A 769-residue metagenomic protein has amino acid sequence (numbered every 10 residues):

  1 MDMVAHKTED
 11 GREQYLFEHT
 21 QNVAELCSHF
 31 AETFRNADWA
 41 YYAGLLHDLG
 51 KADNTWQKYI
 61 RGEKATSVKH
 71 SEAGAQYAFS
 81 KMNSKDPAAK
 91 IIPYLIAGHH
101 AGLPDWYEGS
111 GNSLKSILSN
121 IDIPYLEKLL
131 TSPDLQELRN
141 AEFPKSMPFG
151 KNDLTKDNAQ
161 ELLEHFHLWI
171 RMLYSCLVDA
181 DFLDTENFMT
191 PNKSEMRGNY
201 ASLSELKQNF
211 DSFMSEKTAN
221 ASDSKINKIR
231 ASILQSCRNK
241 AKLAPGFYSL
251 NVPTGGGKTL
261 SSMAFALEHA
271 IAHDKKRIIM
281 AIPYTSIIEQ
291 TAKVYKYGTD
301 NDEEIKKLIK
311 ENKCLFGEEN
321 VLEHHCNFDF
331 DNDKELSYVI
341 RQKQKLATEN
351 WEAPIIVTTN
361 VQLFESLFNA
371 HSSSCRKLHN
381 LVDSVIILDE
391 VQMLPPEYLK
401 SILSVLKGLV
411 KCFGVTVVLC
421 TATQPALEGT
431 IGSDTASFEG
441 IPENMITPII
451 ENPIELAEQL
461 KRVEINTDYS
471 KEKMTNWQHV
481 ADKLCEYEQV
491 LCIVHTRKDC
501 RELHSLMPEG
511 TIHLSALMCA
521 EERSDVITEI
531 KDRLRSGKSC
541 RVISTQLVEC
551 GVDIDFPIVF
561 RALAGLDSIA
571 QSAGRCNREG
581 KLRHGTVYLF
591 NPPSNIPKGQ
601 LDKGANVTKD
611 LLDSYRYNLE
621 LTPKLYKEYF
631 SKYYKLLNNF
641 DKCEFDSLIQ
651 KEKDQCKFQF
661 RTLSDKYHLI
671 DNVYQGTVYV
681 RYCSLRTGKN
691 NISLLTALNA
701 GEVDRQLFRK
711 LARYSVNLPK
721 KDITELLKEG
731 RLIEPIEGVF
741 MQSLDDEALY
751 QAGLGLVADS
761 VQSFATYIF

Functional and structural regions predicted by a protein language model:
M1-R12, L16-S212: Accessory nucleic-acid engagement/destabilization modules that flank
A5-D10, L322-K334, V494-D499, T511-K531 (+1 more regions): Conserved helicase motor
A244-A266: Walker A/P-loop
K276-D300, H325-F328, A426: Conserved Walker A/P-loop ATP-binding site and its immediately adjacent core in helicase/helicase-like ATPase domains
N301-F368: Inter-Walker segment of RecA-like/P-loop motor cores
N360-F364, S374-C412: SF2 helicase catalytic motif II
V410, Q478-Y487, I493, K498 (+6 more regions): C-terminal helicase lobe and adjacent C-terminal extensions/tails of nucleic-acid helicase motors
T423-C485: Interdomain hinge/linker at the junction between the two RecA-like core domains of SF2 helicases
